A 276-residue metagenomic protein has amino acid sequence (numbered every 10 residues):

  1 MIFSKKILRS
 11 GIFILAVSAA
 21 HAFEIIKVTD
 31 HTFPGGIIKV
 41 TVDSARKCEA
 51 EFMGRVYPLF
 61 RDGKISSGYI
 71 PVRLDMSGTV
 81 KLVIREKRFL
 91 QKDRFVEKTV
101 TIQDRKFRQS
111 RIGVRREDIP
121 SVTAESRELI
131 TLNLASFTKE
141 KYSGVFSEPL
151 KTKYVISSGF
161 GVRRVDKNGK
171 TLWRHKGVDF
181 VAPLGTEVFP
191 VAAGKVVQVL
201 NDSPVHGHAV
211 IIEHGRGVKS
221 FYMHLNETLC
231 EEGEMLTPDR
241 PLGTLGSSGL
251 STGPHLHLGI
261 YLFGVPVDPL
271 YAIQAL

Functional and structural regions predicted by a protein language model:
K5-F13: Sec-dependent signal peptide recognition, specifically the positively charged N-region followed immediately by
F13-A22: Hydrophobic h-region of N-terminal signal peptides that target proteins for export in Gram-negative bacteria
F23-T99, D104: Cationic-aromatic interfacial patches
R55, R73-D75, K87, Q103-R105 (+5 more regions): Solvent-exposed coil/turn segments that connect beta secondary-structure elements in extracytoplasmic/periplasmic
V96-H206: Surface-exposed, glycine-biased beta-strand/turn segments
I156, H208-E213, V218, E234-L276: Conserved, short, structured surface segments that act as functional micro-motifs
E187-Q198, C230-L245: Short, well-structured beta-strand-loop connectors
P190-L229, P254, G259: Zn2+-dependent peptidoglycan hydrolase active-site motif and core
